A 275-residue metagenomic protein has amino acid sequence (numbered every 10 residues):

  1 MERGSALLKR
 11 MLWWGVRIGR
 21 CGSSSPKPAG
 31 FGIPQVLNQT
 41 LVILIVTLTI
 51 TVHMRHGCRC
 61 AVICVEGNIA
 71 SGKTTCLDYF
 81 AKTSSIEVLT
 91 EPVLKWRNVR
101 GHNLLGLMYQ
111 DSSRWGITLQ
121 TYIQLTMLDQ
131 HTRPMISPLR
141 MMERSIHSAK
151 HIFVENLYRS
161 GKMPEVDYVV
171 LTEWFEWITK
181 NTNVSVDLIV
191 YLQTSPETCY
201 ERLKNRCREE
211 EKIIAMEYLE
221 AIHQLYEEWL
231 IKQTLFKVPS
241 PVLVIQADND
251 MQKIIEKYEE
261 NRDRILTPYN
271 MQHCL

Functional and structural regions predicted by a protein language model:
E2-G15, G19-G22, P26-K27, L41-A61: Extreme N-terminal, non-catalytic leader segments that precede Walker-type/kinase nucleotide-binding cores
E2-R10, W14-G15, R20, Y200-L275: NTP-dependent small-molecule kinase module
V65: Hydrophobic anchor at the beta1->P-loop junction of P-loop NTPases
N68: P-loop (Walker A) phosphate-binding loop of NTP-binding proteins
K73: Conserved lysine of the Walker
C76, F80: Hydrophobic positions on the alpha1 helix immediately C-terminal to the Walker A/P-loop
K82-T126, F153-V154: Conserved substrate/cofactor phosphate-moiety recognition/catalytic segment in nucleotide-dependent phosphotransferases
K150-L225: A glycine- and Lys/Arg-enriched "phosphate-lid" helix/loop adjacent to the NTP-binding pocket of small-molecule kinases
